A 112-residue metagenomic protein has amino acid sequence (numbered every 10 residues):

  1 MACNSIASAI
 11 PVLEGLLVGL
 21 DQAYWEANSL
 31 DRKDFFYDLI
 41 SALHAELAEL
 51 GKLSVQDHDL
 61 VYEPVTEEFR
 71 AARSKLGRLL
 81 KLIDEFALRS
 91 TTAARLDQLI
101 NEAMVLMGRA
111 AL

Functional and structural regions predicted by a protein language model:
M1-A2, L112: Absolute protein N-terminus
A2-L88: Short amphipathic alpha-helical segments that predominantly mediate membrane engagement
R70, L79, I83-L112: Short, cationic, amphipathic peptide segments
